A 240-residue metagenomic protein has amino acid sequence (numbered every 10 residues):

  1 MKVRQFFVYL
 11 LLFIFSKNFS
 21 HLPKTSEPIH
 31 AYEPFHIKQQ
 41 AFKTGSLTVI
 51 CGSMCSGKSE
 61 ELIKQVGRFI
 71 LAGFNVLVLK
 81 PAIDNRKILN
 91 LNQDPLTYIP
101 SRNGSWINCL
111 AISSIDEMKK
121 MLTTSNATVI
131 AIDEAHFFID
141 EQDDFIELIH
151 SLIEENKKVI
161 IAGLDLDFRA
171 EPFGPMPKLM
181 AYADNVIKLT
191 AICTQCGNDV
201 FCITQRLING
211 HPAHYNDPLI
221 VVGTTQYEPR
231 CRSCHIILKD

Functional and structural regions predicted by a protein language model:
M1-T25: Classical Sec-dependent N-terminal signal peptides that target proteins to the secretory pathway
F6-V8, N90, G210: General helical structural elements
F6-Y9, H21, F69, D84 (+1 more regions): Short amphipathic alpha-helical "recognition" segments used for binding
V8, S114-M121, D143-E147: Short, composition-biased local secondary-structure segments
E27-M121, D167-K178, A191, V221-K239: Conserved P-loop
P28, Y32-F35, A135-D240: Replace "adjacent to P-loop NTPase cores in ATP/GTP-dependent enzymes" with "adjacent to NTP-binding cores
S125-T128: Short acidic/histidine-rich motifs immediately flanking catalytic phosphotransfer sites in two-component signaling
